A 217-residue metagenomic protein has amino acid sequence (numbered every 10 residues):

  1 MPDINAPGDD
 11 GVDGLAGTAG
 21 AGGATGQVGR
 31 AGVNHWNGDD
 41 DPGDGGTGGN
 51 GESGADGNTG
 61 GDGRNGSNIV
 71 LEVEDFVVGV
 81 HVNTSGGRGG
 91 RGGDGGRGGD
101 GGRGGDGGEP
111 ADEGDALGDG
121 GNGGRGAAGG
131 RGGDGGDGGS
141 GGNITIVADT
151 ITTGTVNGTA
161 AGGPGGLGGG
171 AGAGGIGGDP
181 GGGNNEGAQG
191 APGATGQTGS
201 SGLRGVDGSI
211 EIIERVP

Functional and structural regions predicted by a protein language model:
P2-S67, V80-N143, T155-P217: Glycine-centered low-complexity coil/loop motifs and glycine-rich tracts, especially the flexible linkers
V73-H81, D149-V156: Short "repeat-start/strand-capping" segments in structured domains, especially the N-termini of parallel beta-helix
